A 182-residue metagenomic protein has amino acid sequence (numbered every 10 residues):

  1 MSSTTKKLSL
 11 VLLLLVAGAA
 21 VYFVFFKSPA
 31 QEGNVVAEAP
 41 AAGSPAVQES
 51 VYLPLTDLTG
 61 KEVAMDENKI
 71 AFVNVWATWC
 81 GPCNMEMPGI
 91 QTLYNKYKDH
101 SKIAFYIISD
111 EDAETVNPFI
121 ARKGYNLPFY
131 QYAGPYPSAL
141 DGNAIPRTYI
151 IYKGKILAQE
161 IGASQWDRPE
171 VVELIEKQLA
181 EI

Functional and structural regions predicted by a protein language model:
M1-Y52: N-terminal targeting signals for export/organelle localization
V47-A71: A short beta-strand-turn-helix
K69-A71, V75-W79, D112, A144: Short pre-active-site segment immediately N-terminal to redox-active cysteine/selenocysteine motifs in thiol-based
F72-V73, F105, T148: Hydrophobic beta-strand anchors of alpha/beta hydrolase catalytic cores
V75-T92: Conserved redox-active cysteine motifs that mediate thiol-disulfide chemistry, especially di-cysteine Cys-X(1-2)-Cys
M87-I108, A121: Conserved helix-turn-beta segment immediately C-terminal to the redox Cys motif in thioredoxin-like folds
K102-T115, Y125-G134: Thiol-based oxidoreductase modules, predominantly thioredoxin-like and allied folds used for disulfide exchange
F119-Y125, Y132-K177: Thiol/disulfide oxidoreductase modules built on the thioredoxin-like
